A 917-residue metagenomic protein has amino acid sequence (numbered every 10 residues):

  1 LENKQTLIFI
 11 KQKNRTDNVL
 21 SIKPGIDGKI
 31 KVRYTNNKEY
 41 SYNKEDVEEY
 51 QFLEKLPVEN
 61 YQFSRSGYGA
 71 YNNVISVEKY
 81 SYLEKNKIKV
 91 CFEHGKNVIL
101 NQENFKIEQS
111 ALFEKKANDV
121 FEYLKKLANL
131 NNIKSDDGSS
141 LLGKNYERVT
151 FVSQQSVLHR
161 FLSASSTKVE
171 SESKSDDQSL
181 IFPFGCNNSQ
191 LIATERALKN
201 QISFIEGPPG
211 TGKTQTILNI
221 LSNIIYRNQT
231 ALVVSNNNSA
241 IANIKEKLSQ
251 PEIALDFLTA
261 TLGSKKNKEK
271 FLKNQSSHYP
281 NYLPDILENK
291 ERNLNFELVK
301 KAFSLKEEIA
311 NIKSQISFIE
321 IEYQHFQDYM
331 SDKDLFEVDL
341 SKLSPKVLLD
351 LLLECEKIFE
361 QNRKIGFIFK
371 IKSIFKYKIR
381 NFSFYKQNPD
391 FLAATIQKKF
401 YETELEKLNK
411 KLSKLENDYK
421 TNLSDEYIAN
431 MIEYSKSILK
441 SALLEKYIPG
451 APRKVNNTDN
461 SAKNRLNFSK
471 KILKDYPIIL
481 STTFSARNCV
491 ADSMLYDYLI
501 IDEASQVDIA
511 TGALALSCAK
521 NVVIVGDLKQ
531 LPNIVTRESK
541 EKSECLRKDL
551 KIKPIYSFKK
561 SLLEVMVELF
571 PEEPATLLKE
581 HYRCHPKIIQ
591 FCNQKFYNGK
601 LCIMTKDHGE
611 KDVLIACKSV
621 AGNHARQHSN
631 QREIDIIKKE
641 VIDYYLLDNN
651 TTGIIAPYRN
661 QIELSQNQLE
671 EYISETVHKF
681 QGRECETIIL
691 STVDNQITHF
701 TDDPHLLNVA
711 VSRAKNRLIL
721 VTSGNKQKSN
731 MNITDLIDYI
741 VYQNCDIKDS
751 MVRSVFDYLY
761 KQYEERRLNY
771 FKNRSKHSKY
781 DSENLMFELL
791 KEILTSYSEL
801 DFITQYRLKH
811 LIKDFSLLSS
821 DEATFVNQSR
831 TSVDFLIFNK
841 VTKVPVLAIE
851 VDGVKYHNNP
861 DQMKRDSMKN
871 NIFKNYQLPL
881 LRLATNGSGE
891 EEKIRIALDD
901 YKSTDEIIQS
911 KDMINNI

Functional and structural regions predicted by a protein language model:
L1-V58, L255, G263-D425: Charged C-terminal transducer/switch regions of large nucleotide-driven machines
V32, N37, Y42-R196, K268-I286 (+2 more regions): Pre-P-loop entry segment of helicase/translocase ATPase cores
S76-Y82, F92-G95, E170-Y282, L340-N381 (+1 more regions): ASCE P-loop NTPase helicase motor core
E114-N188, L352-L495: Conserved helicase NTPase catalytic core signature
M494-I500, R683-D694, V709, L718-L720: A short beta-strand element within the Helicase C-terminal
S539-T576, I697-S796: Helicase C-terminal subdomain and adjacent C-terminal extension
K600-N667: Conserved helicase/translocase motor-coupling segment
V752-I917: Nucleic-acid endo/exonuclease domains
